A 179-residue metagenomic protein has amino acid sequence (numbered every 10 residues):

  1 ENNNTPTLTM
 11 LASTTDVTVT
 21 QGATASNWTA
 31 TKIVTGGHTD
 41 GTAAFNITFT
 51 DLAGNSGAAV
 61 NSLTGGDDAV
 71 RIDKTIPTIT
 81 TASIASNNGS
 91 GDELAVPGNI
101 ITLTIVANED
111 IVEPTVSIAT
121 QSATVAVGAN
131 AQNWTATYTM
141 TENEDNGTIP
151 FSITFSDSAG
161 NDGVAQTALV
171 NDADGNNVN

Functional and structural regions predicted by a protein language model:
E1, L103-A107: Aromatic/hydrophobic beta-strand junction motif of beta-rich domains
N3-N46, A59-G66, N88-E93, P97-I100 (+2 more regions): Extracellular beta-sheet repeat scaffolds used for adhesion and glycan interaction
T50-A59, S156-T167: Short, solvent-exposed loop/turn segments at the edges of extracellular beta-sandwich modules
N61-A82, T167-N179: Flexible, low-complexity linkers/stalks enriched in Thr/Pro that connect modular domains
A85-N88, V106: Exported/extracytosolic protein signature
